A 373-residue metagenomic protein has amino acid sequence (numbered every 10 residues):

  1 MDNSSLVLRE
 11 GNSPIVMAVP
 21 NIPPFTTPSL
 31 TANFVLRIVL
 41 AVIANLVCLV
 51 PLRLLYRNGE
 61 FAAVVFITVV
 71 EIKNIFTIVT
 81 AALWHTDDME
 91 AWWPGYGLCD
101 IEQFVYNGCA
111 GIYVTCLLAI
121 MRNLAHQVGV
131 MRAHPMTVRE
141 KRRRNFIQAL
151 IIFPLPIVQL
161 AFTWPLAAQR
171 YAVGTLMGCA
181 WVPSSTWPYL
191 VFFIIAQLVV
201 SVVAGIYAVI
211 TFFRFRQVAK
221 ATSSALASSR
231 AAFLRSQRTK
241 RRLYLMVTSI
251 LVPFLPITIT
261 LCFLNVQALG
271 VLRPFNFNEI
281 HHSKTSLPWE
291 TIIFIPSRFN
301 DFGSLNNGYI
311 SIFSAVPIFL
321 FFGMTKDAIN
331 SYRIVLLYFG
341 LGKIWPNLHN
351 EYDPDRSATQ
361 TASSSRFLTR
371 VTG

Functional and structural regions predicted by a protein language model:
M1-T26, V266-D301: Extracellular/lumenal N-termini and interhelical loops of multi-pass eukaryotic membrane proteins
D2-I152, I157: Membrane-proximal first intracellular loop
I15-L36, W92-V105, R139-K141, L176-F193 (+2 more regions): Juxtamembrane membrane-interface segments at transmembrane-helix boundaries in membrane proteins
L46-A63, R122-I151, V209-L251, G323-H349: Helix-loop boundary elements of multi-pass alpha-helical membrane proteins
A82-D88, W164-M177, C262-F277: Membrane-helix interface motif
Q159-L166, G174-R214, Q237-F263: Extracellular-loop-to-transmembrane junctions of the mid-late helices
T222-F263, F277-L305, L320: Intracellular effector-coupling site of seven-transmembrane GPCRs, centered on the ICL3-to-TM6 transition
G303-V371: Seventh transmembrane helix
